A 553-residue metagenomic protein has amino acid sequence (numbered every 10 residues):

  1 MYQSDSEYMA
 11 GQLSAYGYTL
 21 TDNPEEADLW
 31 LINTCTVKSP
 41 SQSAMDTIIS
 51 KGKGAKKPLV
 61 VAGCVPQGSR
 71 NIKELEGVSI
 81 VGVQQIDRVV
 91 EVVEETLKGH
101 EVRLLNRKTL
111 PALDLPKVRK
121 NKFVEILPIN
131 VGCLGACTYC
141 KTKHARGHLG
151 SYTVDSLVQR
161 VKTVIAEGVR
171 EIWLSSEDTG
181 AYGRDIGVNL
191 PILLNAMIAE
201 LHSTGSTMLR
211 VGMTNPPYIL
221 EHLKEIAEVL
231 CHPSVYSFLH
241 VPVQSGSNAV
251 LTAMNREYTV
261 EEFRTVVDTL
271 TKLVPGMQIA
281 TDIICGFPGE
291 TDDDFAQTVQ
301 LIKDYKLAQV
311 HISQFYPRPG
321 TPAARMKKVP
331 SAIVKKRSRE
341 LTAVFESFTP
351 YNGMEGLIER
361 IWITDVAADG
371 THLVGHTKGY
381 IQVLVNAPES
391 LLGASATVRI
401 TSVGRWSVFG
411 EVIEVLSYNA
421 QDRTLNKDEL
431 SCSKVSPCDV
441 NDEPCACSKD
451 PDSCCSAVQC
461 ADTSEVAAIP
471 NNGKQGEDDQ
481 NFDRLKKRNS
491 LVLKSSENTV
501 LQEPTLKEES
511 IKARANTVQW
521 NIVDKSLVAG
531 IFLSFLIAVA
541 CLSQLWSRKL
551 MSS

Functional and structural regions predicted by a protein language model:
M1-A181, P233-V235, L239, E261-K272 (+3 more regions): Proteins enriched for Cys/Gly/acidic motifs involved in redox and nucleic-acid/cofactor modification
M1-D114, A367, E414-A420, N426 (+4 more regions): Flexible, acidic/Gly-rich N-terminal and inter-domain linker regions that tether and position cofactor-handling modules
L59-V60, G68-R70, A166-Q297, A308: Conserved SAM/AdoMet-binding glycine-rich loop
D87, G135, G180, N248-A249 (+2 more regions): Glycine-centered loop/turn positions within well-structured domains that cap or flank conserved ligand/cofactor-binding
K120-F123, C133-G135, V235, S245 (+6 more regions): Short flexible coil/turn linkers enriched for glycine and charged/polar residues that connect secondary-structure
L157, L174, V211, V241 (+6 more regions): Conserved, mostly hydrophobic/aromatic
M213, V243-S245, Q314, I363 (+1 more regions): Flexible glycine-/small-residue-rich
P317, R325-L501, K512-S526, A540-K549: Terminal RNA-binding accessory module
